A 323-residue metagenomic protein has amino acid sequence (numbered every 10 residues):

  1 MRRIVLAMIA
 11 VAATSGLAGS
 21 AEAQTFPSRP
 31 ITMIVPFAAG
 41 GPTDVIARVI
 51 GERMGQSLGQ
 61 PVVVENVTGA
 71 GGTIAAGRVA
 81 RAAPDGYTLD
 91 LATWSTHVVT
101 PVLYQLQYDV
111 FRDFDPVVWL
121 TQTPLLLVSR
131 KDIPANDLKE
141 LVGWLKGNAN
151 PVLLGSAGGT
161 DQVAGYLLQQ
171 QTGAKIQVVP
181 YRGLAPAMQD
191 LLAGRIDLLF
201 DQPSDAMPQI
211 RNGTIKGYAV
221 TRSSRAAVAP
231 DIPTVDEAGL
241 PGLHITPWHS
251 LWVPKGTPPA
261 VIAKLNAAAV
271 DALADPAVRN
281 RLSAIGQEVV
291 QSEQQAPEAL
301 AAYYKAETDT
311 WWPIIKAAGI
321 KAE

Functional and structural regions predicted by a protein language model:
M1-I4: Positively charged n-region of N-terminal signal peptides that target proteins for export
A7-G16: Bacterial N-terminal signal peptides
L17-A23: Sec/Tat signal peptide C-region and signal peptidase I cleavage site
A23-R112, N150-P151, T160-D161, G173-Q202 (+3 more regions): N-terminal (or domain-start) structured segment
S28-P30, R211, E237, P259-E323: An extracytoplasmic/periplasmic, membrane-proximal ligand-sensing/linker region
R81-G86, V102-P186, V235, W248-R281: Hinge/capping helix and adjacent helix->loop/strand transition within the periplasmic-binding protein
T121-L127, A219-V253, I285, E293: Periplasmic-binding protein-like
M188-Q189, A193-L240: Anionic-ligand binding region
